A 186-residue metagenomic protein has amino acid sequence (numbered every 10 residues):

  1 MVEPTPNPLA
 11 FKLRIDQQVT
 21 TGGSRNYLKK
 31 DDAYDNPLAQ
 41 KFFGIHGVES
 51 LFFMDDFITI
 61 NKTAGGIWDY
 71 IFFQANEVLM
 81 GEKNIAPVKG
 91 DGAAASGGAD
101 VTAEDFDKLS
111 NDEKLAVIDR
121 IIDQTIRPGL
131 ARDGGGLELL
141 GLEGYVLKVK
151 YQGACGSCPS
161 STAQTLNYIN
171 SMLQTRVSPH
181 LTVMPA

Functional and structural regions predicted by a protein language model:
M1-A186: Domain-level signature for proteins that mediate thiol-based redox and metal-cofactor handling
